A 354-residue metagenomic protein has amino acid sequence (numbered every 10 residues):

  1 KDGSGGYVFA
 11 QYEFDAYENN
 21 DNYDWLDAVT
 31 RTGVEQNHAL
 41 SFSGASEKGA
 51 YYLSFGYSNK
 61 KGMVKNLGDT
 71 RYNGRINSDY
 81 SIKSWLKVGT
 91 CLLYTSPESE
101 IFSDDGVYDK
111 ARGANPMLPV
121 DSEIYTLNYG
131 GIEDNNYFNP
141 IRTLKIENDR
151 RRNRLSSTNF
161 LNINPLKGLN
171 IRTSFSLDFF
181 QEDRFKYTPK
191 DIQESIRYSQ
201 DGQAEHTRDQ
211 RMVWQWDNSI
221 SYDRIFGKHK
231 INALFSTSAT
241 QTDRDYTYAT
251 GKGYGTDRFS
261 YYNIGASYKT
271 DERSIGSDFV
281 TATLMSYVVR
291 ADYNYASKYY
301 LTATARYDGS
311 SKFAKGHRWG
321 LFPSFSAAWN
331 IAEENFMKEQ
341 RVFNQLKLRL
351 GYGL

Functional and structural regions predicted by a protein language model:
K1-D21, T32, G62-S156, R172-M285 (+1 more regions): Surface-exposed loop/interface segments of Gram-negative outer-membrane beta-barrel transport/assembly proteins
V29, N37-N59, M63, R75-S81 (+3 more regions): Predominantly transmembrane beta-strands of Gram-negative outer membrane beta-barrel pores used for transport
E35, A39, K60, L284-Y287 (+1 more regions): Conserved interaction-surface patches within small, structured recognition/assembly domains
S41-S43, S54, N77, T158-F160 (+5 more regions): Outer-membrane beta-barrel architecture
G44-S46, Y57, Y80, L92 (+7 more regions): Residue-level signature of outer-membrane beta-barrel architecture
Y51, Y287-A305: Short, contiguous hydrophobic alpha-helices characteristic of membrane insertion segments
F55-K61, L301-F313, L350: Transmembrane beta-strand segments that form the barrel wall of outer-membrane beta-barrel proteins
K315-W319: Short glycine/threonine-rich loop-to-helix capping motif typified by GTGT followed within a few residues by an Asp-Pro
